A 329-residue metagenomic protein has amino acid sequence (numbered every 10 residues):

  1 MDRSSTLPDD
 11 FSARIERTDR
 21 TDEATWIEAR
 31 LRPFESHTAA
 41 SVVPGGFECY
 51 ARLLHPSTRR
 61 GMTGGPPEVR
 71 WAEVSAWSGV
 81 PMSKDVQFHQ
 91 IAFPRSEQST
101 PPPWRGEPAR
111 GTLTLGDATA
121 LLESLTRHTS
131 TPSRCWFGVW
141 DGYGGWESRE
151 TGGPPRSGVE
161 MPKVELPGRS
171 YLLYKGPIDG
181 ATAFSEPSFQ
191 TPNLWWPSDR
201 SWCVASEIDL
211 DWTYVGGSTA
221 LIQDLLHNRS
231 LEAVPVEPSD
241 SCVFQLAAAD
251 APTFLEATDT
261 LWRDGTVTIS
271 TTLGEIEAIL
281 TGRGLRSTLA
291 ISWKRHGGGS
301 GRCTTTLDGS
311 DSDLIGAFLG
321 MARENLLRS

Functional and structural regions predicted by a protein language model:
D2-A183: Extended, low-hydrophobicity segments enriched in charged/polar residues
L121-S124, A257, A317-M321: Charge-rich, solvent-exposed alpha-helical interaction surfaces
S130-G145, A233-C242, A257-E275, E324-S329: Short glycine-rich, low-complexity/disordered patches
W146-T151, V243-A248, E277-L280: Short, solvent-exposed polar/charged micro-motifs at secondary-structure junctions
E150-G152, R156, A249-I269: Negatively charged, low-complexity tracts enriched in Asp/Glu with abundant Ser/Thr
V164-L221, T268-C303: Amphipathic protein-protein interaction modules
S206-A248: Alpha-helical oligomerization segments
D224, R295-S329: Mixed-charge, glycine-accented linear interaction segment located at domain edges/termini
